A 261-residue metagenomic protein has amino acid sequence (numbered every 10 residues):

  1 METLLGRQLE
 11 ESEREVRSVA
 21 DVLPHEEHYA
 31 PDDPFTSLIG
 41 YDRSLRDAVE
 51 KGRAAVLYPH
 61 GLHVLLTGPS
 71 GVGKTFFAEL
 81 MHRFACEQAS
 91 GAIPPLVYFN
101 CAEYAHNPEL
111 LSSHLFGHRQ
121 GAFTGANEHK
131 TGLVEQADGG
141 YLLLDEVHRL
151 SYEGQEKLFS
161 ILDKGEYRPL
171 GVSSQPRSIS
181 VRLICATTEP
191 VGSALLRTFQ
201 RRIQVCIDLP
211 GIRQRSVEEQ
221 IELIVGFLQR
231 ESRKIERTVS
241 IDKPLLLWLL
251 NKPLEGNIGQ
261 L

Functional and structural regions predicted by a protein language model:
M1-E26: Interdomain "pre-motor" coupling segment immediately N-terminal to P-loop NTPase/helicase cores
E15-S18, F35, P94, V172-V181 (+1 more regions): Nucleotide-binding/hydrolysis machinery
P24-D47, E109, W248-P253: Dynamic helix-loop-helix/coil hinge segments at AAA+ ATPase domain boundaries and subdomain interfaces
S37, K51-T124, G140, V147-H148: Conserved post-Walker A coupling segment in P-loop NTPases
V64, A78-L80, A105-F116, N127-K164 (+2 more regions): Conserved AAA+/SF3 P-loop NTPase catalytic/coupling segment centered on the Walker-B
L143-L144, V181-T188: Structural recognition of the conserved hydrophobic beta-strand(s) that form the central parallel beta-sheet of P-loop
E153-S178, A186: Conserved catalytic/switch belt of AAA+ P-loop NTPases
